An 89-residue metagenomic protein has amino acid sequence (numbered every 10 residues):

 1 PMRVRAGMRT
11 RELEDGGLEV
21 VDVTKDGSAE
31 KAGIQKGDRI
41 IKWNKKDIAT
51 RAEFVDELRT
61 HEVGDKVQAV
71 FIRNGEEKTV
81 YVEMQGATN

Functional and structural regions predicted by a protein language model:
P1-K25, T60, T79-N89: PDZ/PDZ-like peptide-tail recognition elements
M8, A29, G37-I40, A69 (+1 more regions): Terminal peptide-recognition signature
A29-A52: Conserved PDZ fold ligand-binding element
K42-K45, R59-V63: Sec-exported extracytoplasmic/periplasmic mature domains
K66, E77-T79: A structural signal for beta-strand boundary/capping segments at domain termini and interdomain linkers
V70-G75: Short, exposed beta-strand-loop hairpins at the edges of beta-sheets in extracellular/periplasmic proteins
